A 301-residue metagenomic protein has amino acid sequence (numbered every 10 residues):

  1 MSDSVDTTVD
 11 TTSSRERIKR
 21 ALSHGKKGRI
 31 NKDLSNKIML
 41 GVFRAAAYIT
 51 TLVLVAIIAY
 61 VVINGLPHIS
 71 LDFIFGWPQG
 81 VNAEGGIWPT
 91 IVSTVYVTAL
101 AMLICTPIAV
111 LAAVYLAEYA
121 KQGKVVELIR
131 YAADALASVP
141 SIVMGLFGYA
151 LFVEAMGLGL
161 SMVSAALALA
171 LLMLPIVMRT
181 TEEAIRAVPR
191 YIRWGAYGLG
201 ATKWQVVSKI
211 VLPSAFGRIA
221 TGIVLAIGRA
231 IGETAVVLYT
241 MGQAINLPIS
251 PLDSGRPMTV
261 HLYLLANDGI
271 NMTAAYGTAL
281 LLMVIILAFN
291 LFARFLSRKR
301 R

Functional and structural regions predicted by a protein language model:
M1-I49, A293-R301: Transmembrane alpha-helical segments of polytopic membrane transport and secretion proteins
L22-A45, Y60-A101, Q122, V260 (+1 more regions): Periplasmic/extracellular loop-to-transmembrane helix junction in inner-membrane transport proteins
V81, G85, V237-M283: Interhelical loop and adjacent transmembrane-helix boundary motif in polytopic membrane transport permeases
A101-A133, L146, E154, F289 (+1 more regions): Transmembrane-helix boundary motif in ABC transporter permease subunits
L116, A120, E182, R186 (+4 more regions): C-terminal transmembrane helix and the adjacent membrane-cytosol boundary/short C-terminal tail of inner/organellar
D134-L172: Generic hydrophobic transmembrane alpha-helix motif, especially the helices
P140, L199-G200, P213: Glycine/proline-centered hinge or cleavage motifs at structural transition points of membrane proteins
T180, K203-Y239: Transmembrane alpha-helices
